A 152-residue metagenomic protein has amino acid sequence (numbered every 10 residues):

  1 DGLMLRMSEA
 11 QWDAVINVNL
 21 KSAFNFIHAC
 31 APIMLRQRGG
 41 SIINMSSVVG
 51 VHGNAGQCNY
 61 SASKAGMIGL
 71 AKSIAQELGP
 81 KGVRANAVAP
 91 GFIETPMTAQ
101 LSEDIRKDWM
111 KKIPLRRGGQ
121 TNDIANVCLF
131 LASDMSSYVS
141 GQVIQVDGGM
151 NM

Functional and structural regions predicted by a protein language model:
G2-M4, S8-I16, T98, W109: Substrate-binding pocket helix/loop in short-chain dehydrogenase/reductase
L3-L5, H52-C58, P80-K81, R116 (+1 more regions): Active-site loop immediately N-terminal to the catalytic Tyr-X3-Lys motif of short-chain dehydrogenase/reductase
M7, G53-S61, S73, L101: Active-site loop-to-helix junction immediately N-terminal to the catalytic Tyr of the SDR YXXXK motif in Rossmann-fold
I27, S63, A71: Active-site helix of classical SDR
P32, Q76-P80, S137: Alpha-helical segment proximal to the catalytic Tyr-Lys
S47: Residue(s) in the substrate-gating loop at a strand-loop-helix junction that position the organic substrate next
A87, M110-M135, V139, G148: C-terminal helical subdomain
